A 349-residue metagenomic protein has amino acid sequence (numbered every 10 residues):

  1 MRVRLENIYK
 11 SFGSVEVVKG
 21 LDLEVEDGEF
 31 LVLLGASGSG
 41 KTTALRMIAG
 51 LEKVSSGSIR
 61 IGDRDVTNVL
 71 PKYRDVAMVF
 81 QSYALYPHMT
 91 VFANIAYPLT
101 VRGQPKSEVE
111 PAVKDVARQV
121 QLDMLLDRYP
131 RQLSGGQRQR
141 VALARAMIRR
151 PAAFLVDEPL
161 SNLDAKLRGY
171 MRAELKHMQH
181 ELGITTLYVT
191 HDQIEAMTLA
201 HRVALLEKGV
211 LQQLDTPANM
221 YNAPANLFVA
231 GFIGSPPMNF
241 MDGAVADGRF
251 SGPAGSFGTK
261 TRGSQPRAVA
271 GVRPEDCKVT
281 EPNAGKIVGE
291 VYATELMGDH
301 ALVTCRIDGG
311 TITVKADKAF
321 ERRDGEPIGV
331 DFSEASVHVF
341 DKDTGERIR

Functional and structural regions predicted by a protein language model:
F30, P71-F228: ABC ATPase nucleotide-binding domains
L34-A36: The feature captures the beta-strand-to-loop junction immediately N-terminal to the Walker
A49: Helix-to-loop junction immediately C-terminal to a conserved catalytic motif
S55-S58, E108, K208, V337: Conserved coupling/switch loops of ABC nucleotide-binding domains, chiefly the family-specific signature
G57-D65: Conserved ABC transporter NBD signature motif
A225-A270, E275-Y292, A301, C305-R322: ATPase nucleotide-binding modules
